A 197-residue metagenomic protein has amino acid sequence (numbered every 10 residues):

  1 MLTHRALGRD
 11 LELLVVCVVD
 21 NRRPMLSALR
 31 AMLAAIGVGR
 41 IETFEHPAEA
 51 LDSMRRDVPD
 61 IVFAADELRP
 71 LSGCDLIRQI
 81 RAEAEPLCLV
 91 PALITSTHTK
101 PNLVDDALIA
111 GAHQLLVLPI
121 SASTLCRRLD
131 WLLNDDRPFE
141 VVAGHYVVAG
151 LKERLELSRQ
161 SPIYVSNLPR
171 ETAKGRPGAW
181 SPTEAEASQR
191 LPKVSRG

Functional and structural regions predicted by a protein language model:
R9, N134-G197: CheY-like receiver
E12-P24, L29-L33, T43, P47 (+1 more regions): Conserved acidic segment of CheY-like receiver
V38-E45, S53: Short hydrophobic/Thr-rich beta-strand motif most characteristic of the beta2 strand and flanking loop of CheY-like
V58-D60, E85-P91: His-Asp phosphorelay/catalytic-motif detector in bacterial-type signaling
D60-R81: Conserved phosphotransfer microenvironments
D75, C88, H98-L115, R127 (+2 more regions): Alpha4 helix (beta4-alpha4-beta5 surface) of REC/receiver domains from two-component response regulators
L118: A Lys-centered signature of the CheY-like receiver
